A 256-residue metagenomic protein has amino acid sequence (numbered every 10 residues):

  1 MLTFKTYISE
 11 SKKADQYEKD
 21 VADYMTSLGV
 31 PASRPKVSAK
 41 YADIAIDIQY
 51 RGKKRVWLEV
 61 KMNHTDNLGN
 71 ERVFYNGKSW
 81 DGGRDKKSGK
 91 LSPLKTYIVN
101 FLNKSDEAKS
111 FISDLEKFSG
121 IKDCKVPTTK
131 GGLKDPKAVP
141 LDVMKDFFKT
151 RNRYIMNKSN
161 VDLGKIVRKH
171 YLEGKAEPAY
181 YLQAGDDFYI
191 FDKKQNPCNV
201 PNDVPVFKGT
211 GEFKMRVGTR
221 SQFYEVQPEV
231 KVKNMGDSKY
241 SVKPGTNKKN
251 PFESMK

Functional and structural regions predicted by a protein language model:
M1-L2, K256: Short intrinsically disordered terminal tails
L2-E10: Proteolytic processing junctions in secreted/extracellular precursors, especially proprotein convertase/trypsin-like
K5, D47, R216-G218: A structural detector for beta-sheet-dominated domains
S11, K130, K134, T246-K249: Short Lys/Arg-rich cationic patches that frequently serve as NLS/NoLS or arginine-rich RNA/DNA-binding motifs
S11-S79: Catalytic centers of nucleases
K53-E212, V217-E225, K231-V232: Catalytic cores of nucleic-acid endonucleases
V232-K256: Charge-dense, extended regions
